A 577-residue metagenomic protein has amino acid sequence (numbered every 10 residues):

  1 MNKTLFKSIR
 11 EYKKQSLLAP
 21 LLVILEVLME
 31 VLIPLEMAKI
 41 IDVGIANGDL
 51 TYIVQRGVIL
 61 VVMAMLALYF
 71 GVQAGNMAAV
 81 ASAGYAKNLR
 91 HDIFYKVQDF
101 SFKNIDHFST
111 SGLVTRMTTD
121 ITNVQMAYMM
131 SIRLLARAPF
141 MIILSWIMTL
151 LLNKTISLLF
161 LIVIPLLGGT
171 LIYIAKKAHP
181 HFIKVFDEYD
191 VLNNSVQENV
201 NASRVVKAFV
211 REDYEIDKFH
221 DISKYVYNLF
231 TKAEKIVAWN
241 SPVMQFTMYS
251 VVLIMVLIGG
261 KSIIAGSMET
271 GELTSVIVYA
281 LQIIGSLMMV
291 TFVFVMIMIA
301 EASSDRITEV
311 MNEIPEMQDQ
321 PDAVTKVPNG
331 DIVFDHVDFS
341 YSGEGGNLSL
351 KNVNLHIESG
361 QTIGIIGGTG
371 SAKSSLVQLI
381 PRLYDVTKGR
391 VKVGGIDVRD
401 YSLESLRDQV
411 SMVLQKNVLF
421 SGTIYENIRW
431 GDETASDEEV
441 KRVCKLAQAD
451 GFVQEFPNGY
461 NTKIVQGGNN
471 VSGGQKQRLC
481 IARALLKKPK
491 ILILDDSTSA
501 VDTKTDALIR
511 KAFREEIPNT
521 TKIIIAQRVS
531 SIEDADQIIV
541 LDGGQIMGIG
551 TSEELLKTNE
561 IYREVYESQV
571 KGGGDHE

Functional and structural regions predicted by a protein language model:
M1-E30, M37, I45-I59, A74-A78 (+15 more regions): Membrane-integrated ABC transporters
R10-K13, M77, D99-K103, T119-I132 (+7 more regions): An intracellular "coupling" helix at the cytosolic face of ABC transporter transmembrane type-1 domains
E11, Q15-L28, K39, L60-M63 (+3 more regions): Transmembrane helices of ABC transporter permease
L21-L22, M29-D42, V54, M63-T110 (+11 more regions): Juxtamembrane helix-loop junctions of ABC transporter transmembrane domains
N47-G48, A83, H91-T115, T119-I121 (+7 more regions): Short intracellular "coupling" helices and adjacent cytoplasmic loop segments at the cytosolic face of multi-pass
G48-Q55, L144, M148-I162, K232-R306 (+1 more regions): Helix-loop-helix
V97, F219, I307, F334-H336 (+1 more regions): Conserved catalytic Walker-motif region of ABC-type ATPase nucleotide-binding domains
K326-E577: ABC-type nucleotide-binding domain
